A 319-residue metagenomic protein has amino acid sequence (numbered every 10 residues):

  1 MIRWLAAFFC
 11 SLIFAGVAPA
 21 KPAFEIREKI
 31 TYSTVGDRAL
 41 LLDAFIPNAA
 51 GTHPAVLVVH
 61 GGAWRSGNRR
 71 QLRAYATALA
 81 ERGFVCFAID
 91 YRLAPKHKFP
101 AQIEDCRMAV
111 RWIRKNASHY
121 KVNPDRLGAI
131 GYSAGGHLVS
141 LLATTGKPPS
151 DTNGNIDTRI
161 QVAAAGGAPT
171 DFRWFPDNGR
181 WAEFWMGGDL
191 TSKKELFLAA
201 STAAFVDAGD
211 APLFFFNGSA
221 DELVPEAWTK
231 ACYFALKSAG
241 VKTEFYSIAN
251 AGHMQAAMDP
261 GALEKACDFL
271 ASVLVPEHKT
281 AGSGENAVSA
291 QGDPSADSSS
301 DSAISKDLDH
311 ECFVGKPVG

Functional and structural regions predicted by a protein language model:
K21-A50: N-terminal cap/lid segment of alpha/beta-hydrolase-fold proteins
V35, R173-F205, A211: Mobile cap/lid helix-loop segments that gate and shape the active-site cleft of serine hydrolases
D43, F216, A227-G292, D301-G315 (+1 more regions): C-terminal catalytic histidine-bearing segment of alpha/beta-hydrolase fold enzymes
T52-G61: Short beta-strand element of the alpha/beta-hydrolase
A55, A80-F87, R92: A fold-wide structural signal in alpha/beta-hydrolase
G67-R69, Y75, F87-P124, A256-A262: Catalytic nucleophile-loop/oxyanion-hole region of alpha/beta-hydrolase and closely related hydrolase-like folds
R111-D177: Primarily recognizes the serine-hydrolase "nucleophile elbow" in alpha/beta-hydrolase and SGNH/GDSL folds
F215-N217, D221: Short beta-strand/loop motif that positions the catalytic acidic residue of the alpha/beta-hydrolase fold
